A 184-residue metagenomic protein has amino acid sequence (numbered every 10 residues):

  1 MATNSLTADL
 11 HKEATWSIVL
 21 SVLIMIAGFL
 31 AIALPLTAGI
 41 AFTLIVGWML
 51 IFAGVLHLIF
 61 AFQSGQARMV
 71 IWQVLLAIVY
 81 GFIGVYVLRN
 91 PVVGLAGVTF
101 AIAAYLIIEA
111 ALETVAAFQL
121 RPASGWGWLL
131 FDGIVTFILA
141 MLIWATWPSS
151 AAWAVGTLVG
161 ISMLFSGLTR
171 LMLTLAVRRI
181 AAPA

Functional and structural regions predicted by a protein language model:
M1-A184: Long, distal/terminal scaffolding or interaction modules with repetitive or compositionally biased sequence
